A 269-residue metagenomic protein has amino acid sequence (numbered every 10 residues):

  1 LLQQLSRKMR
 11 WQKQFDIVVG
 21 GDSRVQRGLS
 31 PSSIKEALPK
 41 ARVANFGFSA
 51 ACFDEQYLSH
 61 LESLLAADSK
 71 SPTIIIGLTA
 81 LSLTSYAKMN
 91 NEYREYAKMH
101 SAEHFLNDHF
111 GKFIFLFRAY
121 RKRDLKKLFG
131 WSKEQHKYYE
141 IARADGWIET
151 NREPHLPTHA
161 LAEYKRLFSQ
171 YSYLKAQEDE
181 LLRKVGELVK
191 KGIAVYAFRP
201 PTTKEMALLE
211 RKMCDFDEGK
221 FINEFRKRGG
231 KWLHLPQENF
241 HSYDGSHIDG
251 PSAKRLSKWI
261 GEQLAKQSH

Functional and structural regions predicted by a protein language model:
L1-D16: N-terminal secretory targeting modules
Q14-F15, P39-R42, S69-T73, V189-Y196 (+1 more regions): Loop/turn elements at helix/coil->beta-strand transitions in domains of secreted/extracellular proteins
G20, R24-G111: Membrane-embedded segments
A50-E55, S172-Q177, L209-C214: Acidic-and-aromatic substrate-binding clefts and catalytic sites of carbohydrate-active enzymes
L78, A87-K191: Secreted/periplasmic serine-hydrolase-like ester/acetyl group-modifying domain
E153, V185-E210: Active-site segments of SGNH/GDSL-like serine hydrolases that catalyze O-acetyl group transfer/hydrolysis on lipids
H155-K165, P201-G219: Active-site His/acidic residue clusters
K212, F216-H269: C-terminal regions of proteins
